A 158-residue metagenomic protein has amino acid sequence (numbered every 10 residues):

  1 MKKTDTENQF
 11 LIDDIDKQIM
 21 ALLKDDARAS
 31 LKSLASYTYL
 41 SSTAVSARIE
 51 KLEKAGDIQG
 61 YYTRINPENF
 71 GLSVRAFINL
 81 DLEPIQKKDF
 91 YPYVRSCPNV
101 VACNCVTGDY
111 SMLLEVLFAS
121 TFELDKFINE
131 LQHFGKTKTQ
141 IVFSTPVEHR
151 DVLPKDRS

Functional and structural regions predicted by a protein language model:
M1-S158: A compositional/biophysical signature of low hydrophobicity enriched in polar/charged and small residues
